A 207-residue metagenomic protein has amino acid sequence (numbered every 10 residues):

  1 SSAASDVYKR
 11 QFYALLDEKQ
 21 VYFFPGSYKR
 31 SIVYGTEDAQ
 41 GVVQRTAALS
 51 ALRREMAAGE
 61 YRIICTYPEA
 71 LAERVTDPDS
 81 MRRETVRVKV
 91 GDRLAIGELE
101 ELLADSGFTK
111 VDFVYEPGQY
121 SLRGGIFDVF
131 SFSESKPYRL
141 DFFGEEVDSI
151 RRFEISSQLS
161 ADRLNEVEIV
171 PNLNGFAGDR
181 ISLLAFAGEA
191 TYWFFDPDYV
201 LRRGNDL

Functional and structural regions predicted by a protein language model:
S1-L207: ASCE RecA-like P-loop NTPase motor cores that couple ATP hydrolysis to mechanical translocation on nucleic acids
